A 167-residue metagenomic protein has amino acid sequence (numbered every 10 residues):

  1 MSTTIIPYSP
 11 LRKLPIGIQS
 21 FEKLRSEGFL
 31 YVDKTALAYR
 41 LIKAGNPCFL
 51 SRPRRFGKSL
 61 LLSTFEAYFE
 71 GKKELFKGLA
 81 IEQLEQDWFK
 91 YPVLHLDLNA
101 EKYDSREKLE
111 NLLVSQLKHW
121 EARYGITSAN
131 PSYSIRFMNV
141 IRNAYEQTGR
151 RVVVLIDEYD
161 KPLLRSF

Functional and structural regions predicted by a protein language model:
M1-F167: Phosphate-binding site recognition
